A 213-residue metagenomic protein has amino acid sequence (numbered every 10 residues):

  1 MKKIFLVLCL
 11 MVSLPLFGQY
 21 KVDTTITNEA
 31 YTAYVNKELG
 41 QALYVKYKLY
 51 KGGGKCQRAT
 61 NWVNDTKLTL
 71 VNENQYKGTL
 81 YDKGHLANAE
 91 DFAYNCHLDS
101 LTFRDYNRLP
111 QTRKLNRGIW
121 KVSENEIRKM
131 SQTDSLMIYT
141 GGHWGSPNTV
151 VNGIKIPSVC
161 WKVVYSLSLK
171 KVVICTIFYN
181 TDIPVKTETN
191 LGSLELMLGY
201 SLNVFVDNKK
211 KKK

Functional and structural regions predicted by a protein language model:
I4-L16: Sec-dependent N-terminal signal peptides
F17-T25: Cleaved targeting-peptide boundary
T24-D82: Short, His- and charge-rich active-site/binding loops that engage polyanionic ligands
T66-K213: Domain-level detector of nuclease and nuclease-like folds in predominantly extracellular/periplasmic contexts
